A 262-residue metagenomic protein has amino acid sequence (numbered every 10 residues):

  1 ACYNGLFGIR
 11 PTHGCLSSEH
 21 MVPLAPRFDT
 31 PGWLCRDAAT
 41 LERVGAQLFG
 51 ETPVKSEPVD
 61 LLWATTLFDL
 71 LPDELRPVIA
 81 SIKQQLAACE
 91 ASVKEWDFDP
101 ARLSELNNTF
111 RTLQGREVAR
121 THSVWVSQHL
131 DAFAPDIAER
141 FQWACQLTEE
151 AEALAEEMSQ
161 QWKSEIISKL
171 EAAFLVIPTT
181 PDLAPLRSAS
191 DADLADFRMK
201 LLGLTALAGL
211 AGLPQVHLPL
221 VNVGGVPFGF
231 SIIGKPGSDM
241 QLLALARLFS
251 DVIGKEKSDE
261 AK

Functional and structural regions predicted by a protein language model:
A1-D69, L210-K262: Structural helix-boundary/capping segments
Y3-L6, I79-A80, L201-L204, A246: Amphipathic alpha-helical segments in well-structured domains
T30, T179-T180, T205: Ser/Thr-centric signal marking residues that sit in or immediately flank functional binding/regulatory motifs
A39-A46, Q160, S164, L202: Short, contiguous clusters of charged residues that form electrostatic/catalytic patches at enzyme active sites, used
G50-M199, K257-K262: Amidase signature
L86-A87, L207-A208, G225: A generic structural signal for well-ordered alpha-helical segments
D196-L218: Small-aliphatic-rich amphipathic alpha-helix that forms the alpha element of a beta-alpha
